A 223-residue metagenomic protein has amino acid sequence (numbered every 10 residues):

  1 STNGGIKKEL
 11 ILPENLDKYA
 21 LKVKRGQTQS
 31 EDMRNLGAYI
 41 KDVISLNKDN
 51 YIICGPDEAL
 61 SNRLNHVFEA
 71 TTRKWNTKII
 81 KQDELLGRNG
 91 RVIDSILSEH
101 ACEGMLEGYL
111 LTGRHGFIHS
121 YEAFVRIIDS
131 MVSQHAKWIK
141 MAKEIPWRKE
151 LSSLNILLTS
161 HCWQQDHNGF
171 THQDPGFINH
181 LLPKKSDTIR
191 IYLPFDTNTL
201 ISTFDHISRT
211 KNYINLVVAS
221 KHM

Functional and structural regions predicted by a protein language model:
S1-M223: Thiamine diphosphate
